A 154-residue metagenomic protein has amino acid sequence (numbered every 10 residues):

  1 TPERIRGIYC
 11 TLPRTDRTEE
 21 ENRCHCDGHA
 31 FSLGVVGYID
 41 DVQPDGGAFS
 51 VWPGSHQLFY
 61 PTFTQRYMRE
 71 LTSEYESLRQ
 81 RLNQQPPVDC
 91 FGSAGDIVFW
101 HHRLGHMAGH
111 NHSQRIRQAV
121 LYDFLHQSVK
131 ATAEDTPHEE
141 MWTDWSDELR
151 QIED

Functional and structural regions predicted by a protein language model:
T1-V51: Conserved double-stranded beta-helix
P13, G54-Q57, E140-D144: Short, solvent-exposed aromatic-acidic interface loops
E20-N22, V36-G37, Q84-P86, L104-M107: Glycine-rich, charged/polar anion/phosphate-binding loops that engage phosphate groups from diverse ligands
R23-S32, Q85-P86, G92, R115-I116: A short beta-loop-beta micro-motif enriched in histidine and acidic residues
G28-P44, F91-A94, F99, D123-Q127: Short, conserved beta-strand element in jelly-roll/cupin
P44-G105, V129: Double-stranded beta-helix
T64-Q65, I97-F99, R103-D154: Non-heme Fe(II)/2-oxoglutarate
